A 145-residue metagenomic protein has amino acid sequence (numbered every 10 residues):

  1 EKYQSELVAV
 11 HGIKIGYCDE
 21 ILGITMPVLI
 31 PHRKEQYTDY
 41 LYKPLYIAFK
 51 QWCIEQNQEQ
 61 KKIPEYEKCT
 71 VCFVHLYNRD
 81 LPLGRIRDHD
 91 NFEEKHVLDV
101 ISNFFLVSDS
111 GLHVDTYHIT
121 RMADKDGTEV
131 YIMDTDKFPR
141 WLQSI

Functional and structural regions predicted by a protein language model:
E1-N57: N-terminal leader/targeting segments
E20, L29-P31, L76-N78, T135-K137: Generic structural motif
E20-L22, E67-C69, D126-T128: Residues at beta-strand starts and edge strands
P27, C72-L76, Y131: Residue-level recognition of well-ordered beta-strand positions that form the cores of beta-sheet-rich folds across
Q36, L83, R140-L142: Short acidic, gly/pro-rich beta-turn/loop elements at beta-sheet edges and active-site/ligand-binding grooves
Y40-L83: An N-terminal amphipathic alpha-helical segment
Y77-T120: Short, hydrophobic/π-rich interface segment
S110-I145: C-terminal edge-of-domain segments
